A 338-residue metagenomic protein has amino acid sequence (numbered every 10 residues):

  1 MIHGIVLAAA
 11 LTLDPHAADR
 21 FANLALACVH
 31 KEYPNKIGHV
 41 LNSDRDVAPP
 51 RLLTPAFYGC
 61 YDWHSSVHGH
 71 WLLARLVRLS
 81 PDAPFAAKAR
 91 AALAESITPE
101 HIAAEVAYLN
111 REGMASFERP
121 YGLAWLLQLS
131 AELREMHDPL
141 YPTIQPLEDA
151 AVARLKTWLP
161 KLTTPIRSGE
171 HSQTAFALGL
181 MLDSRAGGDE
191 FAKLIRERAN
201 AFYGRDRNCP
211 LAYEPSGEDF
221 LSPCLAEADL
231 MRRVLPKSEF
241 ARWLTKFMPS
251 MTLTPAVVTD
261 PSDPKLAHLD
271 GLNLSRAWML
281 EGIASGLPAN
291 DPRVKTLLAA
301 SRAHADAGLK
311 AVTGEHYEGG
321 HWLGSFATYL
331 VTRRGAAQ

Functional and structural regions predicted by a protein language model:
H3-T12: Hydrophobic alpha-helical targeting segments used for export or membrane insertion
L11-D14, P50-V67, A107-A124, K161-T174 (+4 more regions): Solvent-exposed loop and edge beta-strand segments that line ligand/cofactor-binding and catalytic clefts
L11-L13, A27, V67-A83, A124-D138 (+4 more regions): Well-ordered alpha-helical scaffold segments within catalytic/enzyme domains
L11-Y58: Low-complexity, Ser/Thr/Pro/Gly-enriched N-terminal "stalk/linker" regions
D14-L24, P84-E100, D138-W158, E190-D206 (+2 more regions): Extended, well-ordered alpha-helical scaffold segments
L52, V67, L76-R185: Extended ligand-binding groove/face enriched in aromatic
R154-E227: Loop-centered beta-sheet repeat module
R242-P264: Flexible internal linker/loop segments at domain or repeat junctions
